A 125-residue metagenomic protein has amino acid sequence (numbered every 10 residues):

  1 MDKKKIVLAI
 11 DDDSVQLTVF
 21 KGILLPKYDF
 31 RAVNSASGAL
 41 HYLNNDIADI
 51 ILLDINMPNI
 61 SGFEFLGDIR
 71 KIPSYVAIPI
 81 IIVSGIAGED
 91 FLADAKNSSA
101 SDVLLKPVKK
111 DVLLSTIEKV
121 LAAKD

Functional and structural regions predicted by a protein language model:
K3-V15, F20-K21, I51: Conserved acidic segment of CheY-like receiver
A32-I50: Acidic, metal-coordinating helix/loop segments flanking the phosphotransfer/catalytic sites of two-component signaling
N34, N59-I60, I69: Hydrophobic residue at a beta-alpha junction that N-caps the helix immediately following a catalytic beta-strand/loop
P58-N59, G88, K106-P107: The feature encodes the CheY-like receiver
V108-I117: C-terminal output helix
